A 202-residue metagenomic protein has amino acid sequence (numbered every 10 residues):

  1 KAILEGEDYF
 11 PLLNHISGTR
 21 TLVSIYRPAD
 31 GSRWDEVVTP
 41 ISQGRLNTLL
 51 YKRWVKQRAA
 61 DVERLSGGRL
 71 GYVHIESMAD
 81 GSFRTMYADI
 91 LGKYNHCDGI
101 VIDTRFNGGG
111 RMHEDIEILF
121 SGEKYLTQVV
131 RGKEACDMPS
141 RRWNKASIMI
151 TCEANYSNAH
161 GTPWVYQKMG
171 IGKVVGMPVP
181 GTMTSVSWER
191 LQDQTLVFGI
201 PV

Functional and structural regions predicted by a protein language model:
A2-V197: Cleft-lining beta-strand/loop regions that shape enzyme active-site pockets
I200-V202: Short, intrinsically disordered, charge-balanced linker/junction segments flanking boundaries in proteins
